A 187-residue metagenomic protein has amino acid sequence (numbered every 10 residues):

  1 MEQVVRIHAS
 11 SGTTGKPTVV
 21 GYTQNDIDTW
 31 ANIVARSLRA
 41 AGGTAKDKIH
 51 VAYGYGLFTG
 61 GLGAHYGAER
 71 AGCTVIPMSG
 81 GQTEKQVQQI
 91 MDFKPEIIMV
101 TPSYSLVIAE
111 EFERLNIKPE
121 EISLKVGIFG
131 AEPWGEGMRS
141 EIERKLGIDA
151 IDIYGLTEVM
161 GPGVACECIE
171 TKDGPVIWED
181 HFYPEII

Functional and structural regions predicted by a protein language model:
M1-A9, T14-N32, R36-A40, T44-K46: Nucleotide 5′-phosphate-binding alpha/beta core
S10-T13, I49, I98, G127 (+2 more regions): Conserved S/T- and glycine-rich ATP-binding loop of Class I adenylate-forming
T23-S37, K48-V107: AMP-binding/adenylate-forming
L38-G43, G67, K118-E120: Glycine-rich helix-loop-beta junction characteristic of Rossmann-like nucleotide cofactor-binding loops
K48, L115-W134: Conserved helix-loop-beta element of the AMP-binding
A71-G72, F93, S123, K145-D149: Short, structured coil segments at secondary-structure junctions
Y104-S123, S140-K145: Adenylate-forming
W134-I187: Conserved AMP-binding/adenylate-forming
